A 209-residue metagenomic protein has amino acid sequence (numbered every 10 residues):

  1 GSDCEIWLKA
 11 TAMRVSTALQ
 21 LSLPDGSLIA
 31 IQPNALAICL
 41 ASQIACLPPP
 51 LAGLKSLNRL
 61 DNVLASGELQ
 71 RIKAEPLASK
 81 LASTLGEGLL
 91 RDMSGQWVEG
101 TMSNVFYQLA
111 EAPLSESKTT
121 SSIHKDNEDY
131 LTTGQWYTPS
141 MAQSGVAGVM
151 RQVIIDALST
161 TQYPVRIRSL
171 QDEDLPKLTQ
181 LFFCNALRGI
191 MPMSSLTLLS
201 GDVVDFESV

Functional and structural regions predicted by a protein language model:
S2-V209: Helix-start/capping segments and mature chain N-termini
